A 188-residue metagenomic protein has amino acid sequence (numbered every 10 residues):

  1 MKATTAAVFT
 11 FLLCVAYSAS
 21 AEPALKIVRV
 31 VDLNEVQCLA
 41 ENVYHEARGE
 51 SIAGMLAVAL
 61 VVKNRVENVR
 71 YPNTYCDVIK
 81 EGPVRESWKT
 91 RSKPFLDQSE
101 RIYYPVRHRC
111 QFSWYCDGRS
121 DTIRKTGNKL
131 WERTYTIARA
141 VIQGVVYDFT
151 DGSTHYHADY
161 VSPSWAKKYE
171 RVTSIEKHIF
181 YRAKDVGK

Functional and structural regions predicted by a protein language model:
K2-T10: Sec-dependent signal peptide recognition, specifically the positively charged N-region followed immediately by
V15-S18: N-terminal signal peptide c-region/cleavage motif recognized by signal peptidases
E22-K188: Bacterial extracytoplasmic/cell-wall-associated proteins, especially those involved in peptidoglycan
